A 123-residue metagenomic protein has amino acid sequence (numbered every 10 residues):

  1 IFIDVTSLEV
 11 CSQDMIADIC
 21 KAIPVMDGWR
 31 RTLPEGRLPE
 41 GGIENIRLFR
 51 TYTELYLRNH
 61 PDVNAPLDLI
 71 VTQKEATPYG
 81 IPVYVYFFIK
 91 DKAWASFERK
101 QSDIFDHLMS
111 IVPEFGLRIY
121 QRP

Functional and structural regions predicted by a protein language model:
I1-P123: Structured, soluble regulatory/oligomerization domains located on the cytosolic or IMS-facing side of membrane proteins
